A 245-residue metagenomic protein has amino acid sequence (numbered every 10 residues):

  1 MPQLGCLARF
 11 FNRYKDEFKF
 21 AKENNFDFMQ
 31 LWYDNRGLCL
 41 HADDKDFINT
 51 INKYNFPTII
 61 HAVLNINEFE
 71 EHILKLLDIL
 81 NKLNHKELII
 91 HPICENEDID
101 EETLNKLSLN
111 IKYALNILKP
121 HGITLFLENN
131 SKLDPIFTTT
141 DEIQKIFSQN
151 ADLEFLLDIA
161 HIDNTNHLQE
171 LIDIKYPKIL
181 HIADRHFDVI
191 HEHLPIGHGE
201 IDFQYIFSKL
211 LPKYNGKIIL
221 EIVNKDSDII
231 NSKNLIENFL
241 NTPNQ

Functional and structural regions predicted by a protein language model:
M1-N81, Q245: N-terminal pre-domain/capping segments
M1-Q3, Y14-K22, D78-K86, F137-T140 (+2 more regions): Histidine-acidic metal/acid-base catalytic patches
L7-F11, W32-R36, H61-N65, I93-E95 (+4 more regions): Active-site beta-loop-alpha junctions enriched in small/polar residues
K22, N67-L157, S232: Active-site acidic/histidine proton-transfer and metal-coordination neighborhood in alpha/beta enzyme cores
F26, Q30, P57, T124 (+2 more regions): Hydrophobic "anchor" residues on beta-strands that sit immediately upstream of conserved functional sites
L38-A42, E97-E101, P135-I136, E192-P195: Short, flexible/disordered intra-domain loops and linkers
D43-F47, I73-L74, L104-K112, G199 (+2 more regions): Well-ordered, non-membrane alpha-helical segments in soluble/globular domains
F47-H61, N110-L118, I146-N150, F203-S208: Alpha-helix-loop-beta-strand connector modules within alpha/beta enzyme cores
